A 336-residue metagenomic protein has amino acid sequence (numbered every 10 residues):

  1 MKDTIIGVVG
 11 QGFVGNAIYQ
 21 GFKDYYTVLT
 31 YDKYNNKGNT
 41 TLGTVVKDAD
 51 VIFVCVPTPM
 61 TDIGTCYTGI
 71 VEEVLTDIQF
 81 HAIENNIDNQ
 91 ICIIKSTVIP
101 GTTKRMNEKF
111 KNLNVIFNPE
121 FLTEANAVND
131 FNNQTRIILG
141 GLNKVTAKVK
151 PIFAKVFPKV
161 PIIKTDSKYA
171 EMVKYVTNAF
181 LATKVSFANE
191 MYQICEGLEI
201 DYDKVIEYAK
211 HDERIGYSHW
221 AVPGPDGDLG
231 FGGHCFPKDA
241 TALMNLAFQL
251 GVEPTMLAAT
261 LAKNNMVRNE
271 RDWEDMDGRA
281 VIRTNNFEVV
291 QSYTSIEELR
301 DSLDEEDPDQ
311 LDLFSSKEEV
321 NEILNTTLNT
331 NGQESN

Functional and structural regions predicted by a protein language model:
M1-K47: NAD(P)+-binding Rossmann beta1-loop-alpha1 motif at the extreme N-terminus of oxidoreductases
M1-T4, E199-N336: NAD(P)-dependent Rossmann-like dehydrogenase/reductase catalytic/cofactor-binding core
K47-D48, Q134: Alpha-helix C-terminal capping/helix-to-coil transition sites in glycosyltransferase folds
V51, P59-N126: Rossmann-like NAD(P)(H) cofactor-binding subdomain of soluble oxidoreductases
V51-C55, I138: Structural motif
N85, R105-N118, T123-S218, L246-E253: Internal alpha-helical scaffold of NAD(P)-dependent oxidoreductase catalytic cores
